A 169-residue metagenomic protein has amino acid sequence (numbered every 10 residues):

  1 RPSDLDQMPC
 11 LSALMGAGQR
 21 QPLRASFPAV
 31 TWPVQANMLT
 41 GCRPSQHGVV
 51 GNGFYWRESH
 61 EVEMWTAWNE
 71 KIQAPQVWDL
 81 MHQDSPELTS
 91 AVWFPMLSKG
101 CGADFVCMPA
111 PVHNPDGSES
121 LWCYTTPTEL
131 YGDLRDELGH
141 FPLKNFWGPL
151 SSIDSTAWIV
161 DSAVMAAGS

Functional and structural regions predicted by a protein language model:
R1, A29, L97-G100: Solvent-exposed loop/turn segments at secondary-structure junctions within structured extracellular/periplasmic domains
R1-S3, A13-L14, M38, M81 (+2 more regions): Beta-strand elements within well-structured catalytic alpha/beta cores of enzymes that handle phosphate/sulfate esters
S3-N37, G41-S45, A91: Short, structured active-site-proximal loop/turn typified by the sulfatase FGly-forming signature C/S-X-P-X-R
C42-S169: His/Asp/Glu-rich, glycine-adjacent segments that coordinate divalent cations and/or stabilize oxyanion chemistry on
